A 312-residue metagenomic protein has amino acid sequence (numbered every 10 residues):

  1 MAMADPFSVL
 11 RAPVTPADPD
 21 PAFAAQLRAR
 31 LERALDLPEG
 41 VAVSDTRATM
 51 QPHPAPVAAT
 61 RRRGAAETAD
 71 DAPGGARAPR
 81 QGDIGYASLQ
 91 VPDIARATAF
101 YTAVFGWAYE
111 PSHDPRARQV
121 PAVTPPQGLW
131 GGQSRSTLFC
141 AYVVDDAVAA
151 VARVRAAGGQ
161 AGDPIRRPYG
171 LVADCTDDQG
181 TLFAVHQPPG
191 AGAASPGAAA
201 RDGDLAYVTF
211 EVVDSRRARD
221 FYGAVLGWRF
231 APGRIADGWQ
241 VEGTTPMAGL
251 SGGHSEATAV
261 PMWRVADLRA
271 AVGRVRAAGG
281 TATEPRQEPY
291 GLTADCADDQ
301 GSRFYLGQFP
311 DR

Functional and structural regions predicted by a protein language model:
M1-P13, A66, A72-P73, G85 (+1 more regions): Ordered, small/hydrophobic-rich secondary-structure cores
M1-S8, A17-A25, A29-D83, A108: Membrane-interface helical sensory segment of bacterial ECF anti-sigma factor regulators
L35, T124-L129, Q179-F183, G192 (+2 more regions): Short, charged/polar, Gly/Pro-enriched secondary-structure boundary elements
R63, E67-A95, P125, T137-C140 (+4 more regions): N-terminal beta-strand motif that seeds the catalytic metal site of vicinal oxygen chelate
A78-P126, Y169, T209-P246, A270-A271: Core segments of cupin and vicinal oxygen chelate
D93-I94, C140-Q179, P261-R303: Vicinal oxygen chelate
D114-A117, R135-S136, P168-L171, I235-G238 (+2 more regions): Short acidic/glycine-enriched loop/turn segments that link adjacent beta-strands
Q119-T124, C175-D178, P188, Q240-T244 (+2 more regions): Active-site beta-strand termini and strand-to-loop segments that position acidic
